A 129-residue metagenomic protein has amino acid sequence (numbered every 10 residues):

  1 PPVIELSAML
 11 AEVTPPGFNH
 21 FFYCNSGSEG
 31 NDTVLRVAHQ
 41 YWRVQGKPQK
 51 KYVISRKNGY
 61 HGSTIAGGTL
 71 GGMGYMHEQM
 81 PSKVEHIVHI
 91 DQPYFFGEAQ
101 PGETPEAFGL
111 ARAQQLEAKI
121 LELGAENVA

Functional and structural regions predicted by a protein language model:
P1-P48, I54: Glycine-rich loop-to-alpha-helix module at the N-terminal edge of alpha/beta enzyme cores
P16-N19, P48-K51, K83-H86, E126-V128: Short coil/turn connectors at secondary-structure junctions
K57-A129: PLP-dependent aminotransferase-class I/II
